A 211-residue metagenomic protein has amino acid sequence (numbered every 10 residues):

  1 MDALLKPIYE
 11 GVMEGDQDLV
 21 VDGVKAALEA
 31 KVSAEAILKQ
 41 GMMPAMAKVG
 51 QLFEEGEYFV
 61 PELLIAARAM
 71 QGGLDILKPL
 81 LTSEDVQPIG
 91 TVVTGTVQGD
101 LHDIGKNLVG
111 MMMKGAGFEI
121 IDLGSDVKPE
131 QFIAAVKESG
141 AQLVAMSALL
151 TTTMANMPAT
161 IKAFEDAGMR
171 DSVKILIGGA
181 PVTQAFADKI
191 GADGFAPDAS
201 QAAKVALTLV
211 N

Functional and structural regions predicted by a protein language model:
M1, E84-Q87, K137, A167-M169: Solvent-exposed alpha-helices and their adjacent loops that cap or buttress functional pockets in soluble metabolic
M1-E84: Long amphipathic alpha-helical segments
V20, G56, H102, M113 (+1 more regions): Conserved, mostly hydrophobic/aromatic
M43, Q98-D100, D126, P181: Short glycine-enriched loops at secondary-structure junctions
P88-L123: Glycine-rich active-site/cofactor-binding loop and its immediate structural neighborhood
V109-A116, I121-A192, Q201, V205-L207: Cofactor-cradling patches in redox/metallo enzymes
A196-P197: Ligand-binding pocket scaffold of soluble enzyme catalytic domains
